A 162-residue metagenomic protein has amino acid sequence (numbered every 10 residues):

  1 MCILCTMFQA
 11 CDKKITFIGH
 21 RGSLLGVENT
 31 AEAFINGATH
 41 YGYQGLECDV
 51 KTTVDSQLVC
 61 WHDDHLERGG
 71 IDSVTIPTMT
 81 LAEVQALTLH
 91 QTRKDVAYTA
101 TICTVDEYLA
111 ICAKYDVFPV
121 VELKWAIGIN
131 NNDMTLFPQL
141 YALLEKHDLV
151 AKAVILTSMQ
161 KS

Functional and structural regions predicted by a protein language model:
M1-C5: Sec-dependent N-terminal signal peptides
T6-S162: Phosphate-group recognition and catalysis centered on beta-loop-alpha active-site segments
